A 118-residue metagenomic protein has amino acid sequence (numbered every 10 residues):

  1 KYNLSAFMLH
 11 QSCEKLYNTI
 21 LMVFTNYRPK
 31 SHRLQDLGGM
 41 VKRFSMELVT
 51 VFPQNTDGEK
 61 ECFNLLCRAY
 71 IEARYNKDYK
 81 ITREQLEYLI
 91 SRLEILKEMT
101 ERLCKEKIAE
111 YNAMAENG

Functional and structural regions predicted by a protein language model:
K1-G118: Terminal alpha-helical segments
